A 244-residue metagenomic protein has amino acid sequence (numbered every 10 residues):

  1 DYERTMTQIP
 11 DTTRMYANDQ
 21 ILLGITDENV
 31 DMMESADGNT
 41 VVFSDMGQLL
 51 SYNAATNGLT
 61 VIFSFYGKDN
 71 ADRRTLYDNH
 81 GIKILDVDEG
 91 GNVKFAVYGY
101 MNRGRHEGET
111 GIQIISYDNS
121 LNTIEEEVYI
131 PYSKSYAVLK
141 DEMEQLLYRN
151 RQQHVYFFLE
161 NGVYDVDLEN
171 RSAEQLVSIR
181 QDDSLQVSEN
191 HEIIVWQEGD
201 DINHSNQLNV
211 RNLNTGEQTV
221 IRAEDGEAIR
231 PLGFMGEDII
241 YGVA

Functional and structural regions predicted by a protein language model:
Y2, V42, K94-A96, N150 (+1 more regions): Extracytoplasmic/secretory soluble proteins
Y2-D27, D45-D78, G104-L139, H154 (+3 more regions): Surface-exposed loop/turn elements that mediate protein-protein interactions on large endomembrane-trafficking
I21-E34, N70-V87, Y132-Y148, I179-N190 (+1 more regions): Repeated scaffold domains used in trafficking and secretory/extracellular systems, primarily beta-propellers
V30, G38-N39, F95-T110, G199 (+1 more regions): Short, conserved, GDST-rich strand-edge loop motifs in beta-rich repeat architectures
G38, M46-S51, G90-G91, N150: Non-catalytic accessory regions used for complex assembly or targeting
T40-V41, V93-F95, V155, E192-I194 (+1 more regions): Hydrophobic beta-strand positions that form the internal "hydrophobic ladder" of WD40/Gbeta-like beta-propeller blades
D86-G90, Y98-N102, Y117, L121-E125 (+1 more regions): Extended, charge- and Ser/Thr-rich helical segments
V195-D200, Q218, E224-A244: Intrinsically disordered, low-complexity regions in large eukaryotic scaffold subunits of multi-protein complexes
